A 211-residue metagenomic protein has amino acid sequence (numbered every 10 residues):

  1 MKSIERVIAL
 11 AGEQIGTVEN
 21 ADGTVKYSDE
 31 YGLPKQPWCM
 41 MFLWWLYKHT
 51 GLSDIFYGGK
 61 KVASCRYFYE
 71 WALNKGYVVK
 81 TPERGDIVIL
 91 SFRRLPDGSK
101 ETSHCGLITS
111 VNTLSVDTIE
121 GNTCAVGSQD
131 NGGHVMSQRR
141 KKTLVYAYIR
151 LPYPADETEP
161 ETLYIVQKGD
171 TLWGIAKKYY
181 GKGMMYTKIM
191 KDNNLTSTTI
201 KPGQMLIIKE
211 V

Functional and structural regions predicted by a protein language model:
M1-I55, K168, A176, Y186: N-terminal capping segments
K2, R6, K100-L163: Aromatic- and glycine-rich peptidoglycan recognition patches
E5-I8, S53-A125, Q204, E210: ...with weaker cross-activation on analogous glycine-rich loops/strands in unrelated enzymes
T17-A21, L52-S53, P96-D97, T196-K201: Secretory-pathway/luminal and periplasmic proteins that interact with or process carbohydrate-rich
K75-G76, P160, N194: Short, solvent-exposed loop/turn positions at domain surfaces that link secondary-structure elements or cap domain
V78-T81, I165, T199: Residue-level "contact hotspot" at macromolecular interaction interfaces
E157-Y180, Q204: Primarily a LysM-type cell-wall glycan-binding module
K178, K182-V211: Extracellular LysM carbohydrate-binding repeats and other cell-envelope/extracellular binding modules
